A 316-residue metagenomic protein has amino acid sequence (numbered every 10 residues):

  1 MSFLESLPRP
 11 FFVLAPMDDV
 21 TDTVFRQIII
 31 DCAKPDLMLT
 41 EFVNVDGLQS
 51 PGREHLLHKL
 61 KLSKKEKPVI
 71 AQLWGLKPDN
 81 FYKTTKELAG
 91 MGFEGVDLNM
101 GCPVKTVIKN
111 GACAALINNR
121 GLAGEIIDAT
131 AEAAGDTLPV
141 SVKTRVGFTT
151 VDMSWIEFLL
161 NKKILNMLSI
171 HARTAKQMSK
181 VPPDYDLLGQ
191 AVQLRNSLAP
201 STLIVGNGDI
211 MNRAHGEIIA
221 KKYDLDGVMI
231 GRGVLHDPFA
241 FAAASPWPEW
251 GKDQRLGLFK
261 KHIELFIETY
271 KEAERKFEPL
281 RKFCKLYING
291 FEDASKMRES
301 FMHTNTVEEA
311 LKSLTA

Functional and structural regions predicted by a protein language model:
M1-P8, F12, D18, V24 (+6 more regions): Alpha/beta catalytic cores of nucleotide-metabolism and tRNA/nucleoside-modifying enzymes
S2, M17-E87: Glycine-rich, positively charged N-terminal anion/phosphate-binding segment
F12-A15, M38-T40, V69-L73, V96 (+4 more regions): Hydrophobic faces of well-ordered beta-strands that scaffold small-molecule active sites in alpha/beta enzyme cores
M17-D19, V43-V45, W74-L76, G101-P103 (+4 more regions): Active-site beta-loop-alpha junctions enriched in small/polar residues
D31, Y82-V96, M100-N110, G121-T202: Alpha/beta enzyme core
R53-E54, K61-S63, K105-L116: An active-site metal/cofactor-coordinating segment within enzyme catalytic domains
G75, I117, G121, P182 (+1 more regions): Conserved phosphate-coordination/catalytic loops
G111-I117, Q177-M178, S245-P248: Short glycine-enriched, charge-decorated loop/helix-capping segments at active-site entrances that position
